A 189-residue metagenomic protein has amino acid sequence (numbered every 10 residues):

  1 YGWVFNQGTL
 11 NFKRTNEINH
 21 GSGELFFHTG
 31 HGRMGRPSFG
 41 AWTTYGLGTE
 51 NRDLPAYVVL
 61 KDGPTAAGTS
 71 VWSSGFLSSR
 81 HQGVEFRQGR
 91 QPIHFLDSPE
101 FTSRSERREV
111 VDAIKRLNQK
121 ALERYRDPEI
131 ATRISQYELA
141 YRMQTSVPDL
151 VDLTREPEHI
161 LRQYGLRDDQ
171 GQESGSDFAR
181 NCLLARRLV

Functional and structural regions predicted by a protein language model:
Y1-V189: Ligand-binding pockets and gating/stacking loops
